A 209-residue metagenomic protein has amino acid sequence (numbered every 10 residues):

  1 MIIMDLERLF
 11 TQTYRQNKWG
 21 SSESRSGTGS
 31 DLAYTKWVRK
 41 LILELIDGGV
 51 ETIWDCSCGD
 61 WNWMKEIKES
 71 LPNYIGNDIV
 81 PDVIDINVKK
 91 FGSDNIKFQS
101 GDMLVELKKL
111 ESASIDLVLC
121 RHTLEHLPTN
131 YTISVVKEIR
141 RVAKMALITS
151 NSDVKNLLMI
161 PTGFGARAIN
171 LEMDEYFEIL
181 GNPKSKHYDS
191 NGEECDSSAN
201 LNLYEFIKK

Functional and structural regions predicted by a protein language model:
M1-E111, L127-K209: Class I (Rossmann-like) S-adenosyl-L-methionine-dependent methyltransferase catalytic domain, capturing the SAM-binding
L119: A conserved beta-strand element that flanks and buttresses the S-adenosyl-L-methionine
T123: Hydrophobic adenine-recognition pocket in adenosine-nucleotide-binding enzymes
